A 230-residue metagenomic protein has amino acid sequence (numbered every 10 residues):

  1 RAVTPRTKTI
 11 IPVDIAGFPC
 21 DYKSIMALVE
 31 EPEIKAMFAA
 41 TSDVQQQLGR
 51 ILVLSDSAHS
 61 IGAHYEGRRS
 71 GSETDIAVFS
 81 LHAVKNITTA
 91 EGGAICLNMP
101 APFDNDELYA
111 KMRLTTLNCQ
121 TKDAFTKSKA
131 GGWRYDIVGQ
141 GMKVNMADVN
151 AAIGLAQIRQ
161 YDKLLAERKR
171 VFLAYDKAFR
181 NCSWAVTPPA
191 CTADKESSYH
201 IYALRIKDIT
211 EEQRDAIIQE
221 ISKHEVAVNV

Functional and structural regions predicted by a protein language model:
R1-T89, M99-P102: Active-site phosphate-binding strand-loop segment of PLP-dependent enzymes
A2, C96, A178: Conserved catalytic core of Hanks-type protein kinase domains
T9-V13, F18-M26, K35-M37, H64 (+1 more regions): PLP-dependent aminotransferase class I/II
S72-D75, E91, L155, A166: A broad detector of short, well-ordered amphipathic alpha-helices that serve as recognition/interaction surfaces
V78-F79, I87-T88, G93-C96, V144 (+2 more regions): Short glycine- and hydrophobic/aromatic-rich loop-to-beta-strand nucleating segment in the catalytic cores
